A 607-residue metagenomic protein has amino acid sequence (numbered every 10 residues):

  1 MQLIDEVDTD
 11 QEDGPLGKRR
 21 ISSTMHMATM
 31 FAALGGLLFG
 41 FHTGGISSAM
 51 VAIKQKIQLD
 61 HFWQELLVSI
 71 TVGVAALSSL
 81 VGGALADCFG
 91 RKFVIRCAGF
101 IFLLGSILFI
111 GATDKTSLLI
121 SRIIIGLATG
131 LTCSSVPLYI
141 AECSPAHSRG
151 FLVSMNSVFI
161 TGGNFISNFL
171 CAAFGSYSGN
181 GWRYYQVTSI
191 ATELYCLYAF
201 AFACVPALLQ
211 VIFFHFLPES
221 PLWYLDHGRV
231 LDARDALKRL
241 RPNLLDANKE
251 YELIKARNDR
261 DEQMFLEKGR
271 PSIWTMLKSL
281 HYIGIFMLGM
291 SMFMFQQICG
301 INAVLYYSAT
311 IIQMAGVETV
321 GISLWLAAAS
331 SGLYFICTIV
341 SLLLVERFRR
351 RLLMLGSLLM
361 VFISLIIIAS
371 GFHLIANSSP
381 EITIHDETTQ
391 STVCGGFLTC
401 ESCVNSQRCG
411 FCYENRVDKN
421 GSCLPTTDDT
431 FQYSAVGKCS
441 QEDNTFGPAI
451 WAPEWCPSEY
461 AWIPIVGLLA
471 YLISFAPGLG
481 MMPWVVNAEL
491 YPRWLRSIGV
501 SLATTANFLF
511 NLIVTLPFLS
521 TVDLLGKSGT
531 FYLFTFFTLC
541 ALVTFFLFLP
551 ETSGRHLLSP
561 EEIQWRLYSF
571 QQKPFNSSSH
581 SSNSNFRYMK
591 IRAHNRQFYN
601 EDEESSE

Functional and structural regions predicted by a protein language model:
Q2-K238, E262-N415, N420-E607: Transmembrane-helix signature of 12-pass secondary carriers
P242-K249, I563: Short arginine-rich
A247-E262: Short, well-structured alpha-helical segments
